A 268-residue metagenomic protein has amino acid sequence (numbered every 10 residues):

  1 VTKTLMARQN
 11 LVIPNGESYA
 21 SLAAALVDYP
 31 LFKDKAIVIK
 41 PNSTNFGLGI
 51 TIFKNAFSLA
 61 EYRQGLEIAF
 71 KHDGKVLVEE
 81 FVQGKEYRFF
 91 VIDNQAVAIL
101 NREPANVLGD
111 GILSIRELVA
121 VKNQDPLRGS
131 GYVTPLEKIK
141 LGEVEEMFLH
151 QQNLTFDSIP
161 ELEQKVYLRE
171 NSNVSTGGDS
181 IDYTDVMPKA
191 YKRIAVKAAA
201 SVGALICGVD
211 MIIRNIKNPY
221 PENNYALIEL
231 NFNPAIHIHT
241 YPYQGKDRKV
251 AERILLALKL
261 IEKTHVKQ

Functional and structural regions predicted by a protein language model:
V1-V27, L31, N45: Conserved N-proximal alpha/beta basic substrate-recognition cap immediately N-terminal to, or forming the N-lobe
N10-L11, K33, D73, A200-I206: Short secondary-structure junctions
P30, I37-K40, T51, R88-E103 (+2 more regions): Beta-strand scaffold of nucleotide-dependent catalytic cores
I37-G65, E86: Glycine-rich phosphate-binding loop of ATP-grasp-fold ATP-dependent ligases
L59-N173: Phosphate-binding site of ATP-dependent enzymes
T176-A190, A200-A204, I213-Q268: C-terminal active-site "lid" helix and adjoining low-complexity regulatory extension at the edge of ATP-using catalytic
K192-V196: Short amphipathic alpha-helical segments
D210: Conserved catalytic/binding loops enriched for acidic/polar residues
